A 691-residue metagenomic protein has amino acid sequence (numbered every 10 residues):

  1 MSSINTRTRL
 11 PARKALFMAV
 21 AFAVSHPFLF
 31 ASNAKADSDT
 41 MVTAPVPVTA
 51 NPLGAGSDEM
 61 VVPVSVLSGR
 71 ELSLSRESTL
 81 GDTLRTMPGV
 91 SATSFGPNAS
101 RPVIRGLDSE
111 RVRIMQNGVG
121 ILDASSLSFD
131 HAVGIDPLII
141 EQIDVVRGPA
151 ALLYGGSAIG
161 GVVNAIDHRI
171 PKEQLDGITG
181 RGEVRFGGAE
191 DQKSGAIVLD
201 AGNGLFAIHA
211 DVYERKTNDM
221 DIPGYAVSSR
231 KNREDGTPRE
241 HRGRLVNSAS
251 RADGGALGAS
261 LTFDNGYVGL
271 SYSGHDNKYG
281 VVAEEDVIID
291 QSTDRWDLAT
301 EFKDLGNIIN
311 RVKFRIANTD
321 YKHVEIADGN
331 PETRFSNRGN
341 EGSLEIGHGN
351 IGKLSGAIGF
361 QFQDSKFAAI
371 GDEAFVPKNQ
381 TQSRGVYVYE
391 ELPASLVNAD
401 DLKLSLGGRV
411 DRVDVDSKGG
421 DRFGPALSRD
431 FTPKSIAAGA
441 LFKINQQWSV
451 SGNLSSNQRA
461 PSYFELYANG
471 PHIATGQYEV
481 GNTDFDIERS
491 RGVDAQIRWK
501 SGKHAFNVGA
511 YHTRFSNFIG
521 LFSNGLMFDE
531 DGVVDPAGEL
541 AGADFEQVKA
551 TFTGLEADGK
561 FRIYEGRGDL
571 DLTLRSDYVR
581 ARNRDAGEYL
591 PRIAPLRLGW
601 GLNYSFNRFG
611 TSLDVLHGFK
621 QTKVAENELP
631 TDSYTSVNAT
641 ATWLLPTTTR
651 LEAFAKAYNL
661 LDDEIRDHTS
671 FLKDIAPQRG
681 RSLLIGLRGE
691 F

Functional and structural regions predicted by a protein language model:
V42-S75, R101, S109, V119: N-terminal periplasmic "start-of-domain" segments of outer-membrane beta-barrel proteins
G120-R147: Short acidic/polar hinge/loop motifs at secondary-structure boundaries that mediate gating or recognition
G180-E183, G187-E190, S194-Q291: Periplasmic-side early beta-strands and strand-to-turn transitions of outer-membrane beta-barrels
P223, R514-N517, L521, K620-K623 (+1 more regions): C-terminal beta-signal and adjacent terminal beta-strands/loops of Gram-negative outer-membrane beta-barrel proteins
N247-S248, G339-I346, Y387, N482-D486 (+5 more regions): Outer membrane beta-barrel strand-and-loop segments of large Gram-negative receptors, especially TonB-dependent
S248-A252, N265-V312, A317-G339, D372-Q380 (+1 more regions): Flexible loop and strand-edge segments within Gram-negative outer membrane beta-barrel domains
L261, S271, V376-F515, T573 (+1 more regions): Structural signature of Gram-negative outer-membrane beta-barrels, strongest in the C-terminal barrel of TonB-dependent
L354-G356, S395-N398, L404, Y511-F515 (+2 more regions): Gram-negative outer-membrane beta-barrel transporters
